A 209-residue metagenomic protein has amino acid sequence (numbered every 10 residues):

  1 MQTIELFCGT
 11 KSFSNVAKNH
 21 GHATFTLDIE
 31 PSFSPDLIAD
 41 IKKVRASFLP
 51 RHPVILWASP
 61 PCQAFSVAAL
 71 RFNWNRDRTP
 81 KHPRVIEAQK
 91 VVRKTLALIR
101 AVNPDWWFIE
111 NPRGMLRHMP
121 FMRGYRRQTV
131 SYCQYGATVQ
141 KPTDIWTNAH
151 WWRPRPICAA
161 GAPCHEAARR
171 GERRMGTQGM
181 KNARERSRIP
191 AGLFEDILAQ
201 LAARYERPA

Functional and structural regions predicted by a protein language model:
M1-A209: Conserved active-site and SAM-binding loop architecture of S-adenosyl-L-methionine-dependent nucleic-acid
